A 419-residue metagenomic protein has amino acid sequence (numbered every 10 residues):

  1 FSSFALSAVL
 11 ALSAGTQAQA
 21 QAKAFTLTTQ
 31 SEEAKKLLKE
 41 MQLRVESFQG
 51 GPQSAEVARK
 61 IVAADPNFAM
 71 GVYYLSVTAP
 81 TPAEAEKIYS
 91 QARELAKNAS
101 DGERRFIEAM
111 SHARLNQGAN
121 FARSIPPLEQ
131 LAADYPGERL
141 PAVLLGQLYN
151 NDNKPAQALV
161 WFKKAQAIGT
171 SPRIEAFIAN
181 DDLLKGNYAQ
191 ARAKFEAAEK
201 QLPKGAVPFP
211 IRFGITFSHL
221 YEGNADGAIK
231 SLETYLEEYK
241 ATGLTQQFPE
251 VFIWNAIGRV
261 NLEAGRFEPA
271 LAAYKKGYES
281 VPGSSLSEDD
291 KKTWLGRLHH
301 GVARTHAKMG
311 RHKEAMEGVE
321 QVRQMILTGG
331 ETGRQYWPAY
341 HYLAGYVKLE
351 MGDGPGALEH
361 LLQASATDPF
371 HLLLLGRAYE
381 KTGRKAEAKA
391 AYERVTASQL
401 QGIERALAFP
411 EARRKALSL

Functional and structural regions predicted by a protein language model:
Q30-K60, A64, I107-P127, D134 (+1 more regions): Alpha-helical segment of the N-proximal tetratricopeptide repeat
E33, D65-M70, D101, E138-R139 (+8 more regions): Residue-level recognition of tetratricopeptide repeat
K39, Y74, I107-S111, L144 (+11 more regions): "A position-specific structural signal for the A-helix of alpha-solenoid helical repeats
R44-V45, V72, A79, H112 (+7 more regions): Residue at a conserved register position within TPR or TPR-like alpha-solenoid repeats
S47-F48, L75, A79-P82, L115-G118 (+7 more regions): Structural motif corresponding to the intra-repeat A-B loop/turn of tetratricopeptide repeats
A69, S76, P80-N98, L220 (+3 more regions): TPR/TPR-like (Sel1-like) alpha-helical repeat modules
A133, Q166-A167, E199-K200, E233-A241 (+5 more regions): Amphipathic alpha-helical segments of tetratricopeptide repeats
